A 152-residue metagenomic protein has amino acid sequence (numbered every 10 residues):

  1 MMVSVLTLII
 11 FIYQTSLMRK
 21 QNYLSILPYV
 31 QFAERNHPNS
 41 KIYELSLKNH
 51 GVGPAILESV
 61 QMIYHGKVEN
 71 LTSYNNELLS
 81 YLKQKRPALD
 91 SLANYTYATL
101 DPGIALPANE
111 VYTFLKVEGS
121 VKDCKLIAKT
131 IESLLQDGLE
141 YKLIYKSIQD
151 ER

Functional and structural regions predicted by a protein language model:
M2-F11: Hydrophobic membrane-insertion alpha-helices, especially the h-region of bacterial N-terminal signal peptides
Y13-R152: Amphipathic alpha-helical "stem/stalk" segments
